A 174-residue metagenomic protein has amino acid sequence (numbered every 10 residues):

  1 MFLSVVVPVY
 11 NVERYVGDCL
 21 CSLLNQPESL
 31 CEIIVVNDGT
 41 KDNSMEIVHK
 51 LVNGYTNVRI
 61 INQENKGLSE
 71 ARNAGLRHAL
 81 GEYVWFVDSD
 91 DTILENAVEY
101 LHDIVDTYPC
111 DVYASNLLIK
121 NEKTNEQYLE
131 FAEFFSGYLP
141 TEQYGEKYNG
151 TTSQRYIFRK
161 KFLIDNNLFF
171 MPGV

Functional and structural regions predicted by a protein language model:
F2-S4, S22, E32: Cell-envelope/extracellular polymer assembly enzymes that use nucleotide-activated donors
V12-N25, I47: Short, well-formed alpha-helical segments that are part of the catalytic scaffolds of diverse glycosyltransferases
S22, N37-E46: A conserved acidic beta->alpha catalytic loop
N43, D91-I104: Acidic donor-binding/catalytic loop of UDP-sugar-dependent glycosyltransferases, especially processive GT2
Q63-A79: Glycine-rich, basic loop-to-helix element that forms the pyrophosphate-binding segment of sugar-nucleotide handling
V84: Short aromatic/hydrophobic "clamp" motif used to bind/position activated sugar donors
V98-Q127: Conserved donor NDP-sugar-binding/catalytic core segment of glycosyltransferases
T141-V174: Conserved nucleotide-sugar donor-binding catalytic segment
